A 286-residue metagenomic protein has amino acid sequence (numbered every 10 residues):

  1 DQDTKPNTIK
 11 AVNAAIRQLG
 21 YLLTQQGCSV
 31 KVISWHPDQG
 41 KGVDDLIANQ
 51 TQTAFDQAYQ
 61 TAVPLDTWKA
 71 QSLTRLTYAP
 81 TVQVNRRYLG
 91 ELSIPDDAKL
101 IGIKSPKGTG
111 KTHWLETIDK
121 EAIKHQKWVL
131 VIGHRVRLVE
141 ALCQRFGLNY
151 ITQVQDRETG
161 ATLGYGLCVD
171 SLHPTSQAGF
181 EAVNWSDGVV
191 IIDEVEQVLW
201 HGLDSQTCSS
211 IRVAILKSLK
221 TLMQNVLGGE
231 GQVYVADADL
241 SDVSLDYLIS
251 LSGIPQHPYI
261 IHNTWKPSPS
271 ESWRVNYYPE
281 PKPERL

Functional and structural regions predicted by a protein language model:
D1-T74: TOPRIM fold recognition
Y78-D97: Pre-Walker A adenine-sensing motif
D97-T117: Walker A/P-loop
I103-T109, V136, V213-L248, T264-W265: Conserved helicase ATPase motor motifs in RecA-like P-loop NTPase domains
K127-Y150, D242-S244: Conserved Walker A/P-loop ATP-binding site and its immediately adjacent core in helicase/helicase-like ATPase domains
F146-V183: Inter-Walker segment of RecA-like/P-loop motor cores
E181-L227, Q232-Y234: SF2 helicase catalytic motif II
D242-L286: Interdomain hinge/linker at the junction between the two RecA-like core domains of SF2 helicases
